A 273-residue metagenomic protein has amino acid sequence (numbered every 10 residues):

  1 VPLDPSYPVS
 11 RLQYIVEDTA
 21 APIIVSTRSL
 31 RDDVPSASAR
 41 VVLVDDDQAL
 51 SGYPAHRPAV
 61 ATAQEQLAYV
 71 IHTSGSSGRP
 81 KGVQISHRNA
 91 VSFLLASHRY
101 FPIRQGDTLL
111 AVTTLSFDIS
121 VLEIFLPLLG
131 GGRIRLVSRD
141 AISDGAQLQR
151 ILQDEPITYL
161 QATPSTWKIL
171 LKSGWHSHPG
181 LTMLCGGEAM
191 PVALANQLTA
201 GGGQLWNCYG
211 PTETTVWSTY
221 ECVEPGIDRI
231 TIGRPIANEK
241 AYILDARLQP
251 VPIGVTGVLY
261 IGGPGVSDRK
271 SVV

Functional and structural regions predicted by a protein language model:
V1-V91, L95, R99-P102, L126-P127 (+3 more regions): Carrier-protein-dependent adenylate-forming modules in NRPS/ANL systems
V1-Y14, R28-L30, G132-E155, Q161-T166 (+1 more regions): ATP-dependent adenylate-forming carboxylate-activation enzymes
D4, L67, I103, T113-F117 (+3 more regions): Conserved AMP-binding
P8-R11, E17, P22-V60, A90 (+2 more regions): AMP-dependent adenylate-forming
I24, L67, T73-S76, L109 (+6 more regions): Conserved S/T- and glycine-rich ATP-binding loop of Class I adenylate-forming
Q64, Q105-G106, G180: Phosphate-coordination loops involved in phosphoryl transfer and adenosine-cofactor binding
K81-L110, D118-T158: Conserved AMP-binding/adenylation subdomain of ANL enzymes
L129-I134, I157-Q161, W167-I230, K240: Gly/Ser/Thr-rich phosphate-binding loop
